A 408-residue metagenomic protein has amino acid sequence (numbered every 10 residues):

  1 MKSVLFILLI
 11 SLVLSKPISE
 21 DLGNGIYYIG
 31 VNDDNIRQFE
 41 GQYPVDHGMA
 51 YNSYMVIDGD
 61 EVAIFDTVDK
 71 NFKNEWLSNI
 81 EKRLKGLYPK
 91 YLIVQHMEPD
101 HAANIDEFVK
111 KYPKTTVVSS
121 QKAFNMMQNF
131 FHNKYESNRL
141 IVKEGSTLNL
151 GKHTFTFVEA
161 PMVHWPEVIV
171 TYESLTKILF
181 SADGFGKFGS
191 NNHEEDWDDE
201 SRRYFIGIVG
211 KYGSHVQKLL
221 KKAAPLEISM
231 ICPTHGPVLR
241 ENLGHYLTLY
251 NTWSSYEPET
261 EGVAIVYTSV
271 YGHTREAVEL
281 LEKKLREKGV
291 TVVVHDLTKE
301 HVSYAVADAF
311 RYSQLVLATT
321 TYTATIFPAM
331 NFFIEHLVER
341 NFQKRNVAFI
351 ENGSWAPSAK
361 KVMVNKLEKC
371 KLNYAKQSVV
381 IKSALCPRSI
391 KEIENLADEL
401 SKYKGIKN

Functional and structural regions predicted by a protein language model:
M1-S15: Classical Sec-dependent N-terminal signal peptides that target proteins to the secretory pathway
I18, H193-I231, H235-V238, L280-V293 (+1 more regions): FMN-binding flavodoxin-like domain, especially the glycine-rich phosphate-binding loop
S19-K82, V170-E173, K177-S181, T274: Conserved beta-strand hairpin/beta-sheet module of binuclear metal-dependent hydrolase folds, prominently
E20-N24, S119-V168, Y212-L220: Metallo-beta-lactamase
F65-T67, P89-M97, V117-S120, L179-D183 (+1 more regions): Active-site neighborhood of phospho(di)ester-bond hydrolases with catalytic His/Asp-centered motifs
N71-V118: Active-site metal-binding motif and surrounding structural segment of the metallo-beta-lactamase
H164, V168, G184-K211, S254-E259: Active-site-proximal loop/helix segment associated with metal-binding centers of metalloenzymes
V266-K288: Short, charged N-terminal beta->alpha structural module
